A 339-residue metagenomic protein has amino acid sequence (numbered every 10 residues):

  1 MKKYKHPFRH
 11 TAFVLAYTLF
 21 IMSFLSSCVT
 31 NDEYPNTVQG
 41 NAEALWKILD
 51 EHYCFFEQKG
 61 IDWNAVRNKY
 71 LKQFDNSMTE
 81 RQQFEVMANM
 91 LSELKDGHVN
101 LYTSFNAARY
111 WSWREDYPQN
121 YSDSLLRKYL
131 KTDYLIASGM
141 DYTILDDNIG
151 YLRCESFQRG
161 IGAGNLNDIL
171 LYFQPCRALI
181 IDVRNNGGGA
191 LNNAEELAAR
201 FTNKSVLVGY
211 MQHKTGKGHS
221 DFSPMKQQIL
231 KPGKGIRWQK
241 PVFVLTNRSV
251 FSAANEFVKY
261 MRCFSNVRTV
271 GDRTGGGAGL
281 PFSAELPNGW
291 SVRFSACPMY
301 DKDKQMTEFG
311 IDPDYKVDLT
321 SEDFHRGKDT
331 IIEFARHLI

Functional and structural regions predicted by a protein language model:
M1-P35: Bacterial Sec-dependent N-terminal signal peptides
A12-V14, N167, E256: Hydrophobic alpha-helical segments, principally membrane-spanning helices and signal/leader peptides
M22, F173-P175, I236: Alpha-helix termination/capping residues and helix-transition junctions
S27-H213, H219-Q227, P241, S283 (+1 more regions): Flexible, low-complexity junctional segments that flank or bridge functional domains
N192-K328, E333: Conserved acidic, small-residue-rich alpha-beta core segments centered on
F334-L338: C-terminal alpha-helix
